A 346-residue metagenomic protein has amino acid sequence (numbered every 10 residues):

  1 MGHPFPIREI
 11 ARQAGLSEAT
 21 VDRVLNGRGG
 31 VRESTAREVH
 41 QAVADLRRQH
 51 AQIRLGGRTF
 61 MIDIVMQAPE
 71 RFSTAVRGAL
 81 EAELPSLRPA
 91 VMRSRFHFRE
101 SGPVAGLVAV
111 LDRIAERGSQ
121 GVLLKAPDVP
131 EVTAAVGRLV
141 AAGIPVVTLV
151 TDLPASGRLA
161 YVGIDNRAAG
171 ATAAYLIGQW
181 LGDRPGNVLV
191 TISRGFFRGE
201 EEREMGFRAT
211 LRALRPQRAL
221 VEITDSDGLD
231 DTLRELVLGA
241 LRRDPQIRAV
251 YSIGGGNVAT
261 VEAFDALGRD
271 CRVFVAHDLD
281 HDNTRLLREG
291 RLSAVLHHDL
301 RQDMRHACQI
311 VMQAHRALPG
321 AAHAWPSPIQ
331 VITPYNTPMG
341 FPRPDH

Functional and structural regions predicted by a protein language model:
M1-R54, R58: N-terminal helix-turn-helix DNA-binding module of bacterial transcription factors
A42, L211, L300-H346: Hinge/cleft segment of the Venus flytrap/periplasmic-binding protein
H50-A109: Amphipathic helical "hinge" segments at domain boundaries
Q67-A75, R95-G106, D128, G163-A171 (+5 more regions): Hinge/beta->alpha junction and helix N-cap segments in small-molecule ligand-binding domains
L123-V140, F207, T224-D282: Hydrophobic alpha-helical
E131-A168, D280-R288: Flexible loop/hinge segments that line or gate small-molecule binding clefts
L153-G178, T191, E289-R301: Short beta-strand elements at the ligand-binding edges of bilobed clamshell
A173-L214, H323-T337: An alpha-beta-alpha
